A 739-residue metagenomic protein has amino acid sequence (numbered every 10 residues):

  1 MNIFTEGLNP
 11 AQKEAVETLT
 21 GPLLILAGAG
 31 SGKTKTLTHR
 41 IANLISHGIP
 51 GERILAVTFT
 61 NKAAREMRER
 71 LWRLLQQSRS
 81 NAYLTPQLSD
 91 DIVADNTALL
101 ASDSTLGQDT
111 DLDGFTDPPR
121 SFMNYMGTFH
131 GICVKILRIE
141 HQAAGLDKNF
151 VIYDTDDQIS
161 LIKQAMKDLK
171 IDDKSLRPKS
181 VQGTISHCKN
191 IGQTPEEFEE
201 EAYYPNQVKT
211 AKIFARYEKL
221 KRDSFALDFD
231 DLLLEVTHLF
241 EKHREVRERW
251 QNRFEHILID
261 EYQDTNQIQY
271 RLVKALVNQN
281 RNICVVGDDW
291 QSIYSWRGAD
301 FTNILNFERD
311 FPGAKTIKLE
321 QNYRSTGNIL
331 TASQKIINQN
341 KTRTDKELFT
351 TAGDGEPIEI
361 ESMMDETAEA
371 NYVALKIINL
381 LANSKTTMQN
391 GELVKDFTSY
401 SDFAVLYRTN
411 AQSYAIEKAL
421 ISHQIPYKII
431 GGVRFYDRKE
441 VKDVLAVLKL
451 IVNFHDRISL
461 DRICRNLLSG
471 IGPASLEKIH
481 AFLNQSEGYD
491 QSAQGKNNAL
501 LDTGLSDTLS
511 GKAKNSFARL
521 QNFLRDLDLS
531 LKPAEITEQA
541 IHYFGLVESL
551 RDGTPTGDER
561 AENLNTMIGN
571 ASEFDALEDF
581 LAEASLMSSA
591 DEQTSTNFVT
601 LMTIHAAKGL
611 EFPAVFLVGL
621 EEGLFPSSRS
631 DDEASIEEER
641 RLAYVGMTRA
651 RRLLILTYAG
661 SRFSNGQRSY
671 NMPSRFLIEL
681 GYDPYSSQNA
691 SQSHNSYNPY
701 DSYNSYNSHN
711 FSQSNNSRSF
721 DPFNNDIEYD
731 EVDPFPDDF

Functional and structural regions predicted by a protein language model:
M1, Q87-D90, A94-T110, P684-F739: Acidic, low-complexity intrinsically disordered tails
M1-D147, E248, T302, T331-Q334: P-loop NTPase Walker
G7-E17, G21-I25, T36, L55-T58 (+6 more regions): Conserved helicase NTPase motor core
T20-L23, S401-F403, V599: Pre-Walker A (Motif I) flank of P-loop NTPase domains
A29-L37, P312-K315, Q321-P426, V452-N453 (+1 more regions): Helicase P-loop NTPase motor core
I132-R138, W290-R297, R324-S325, I429-V452 (+1 more regions): Short alpha-helix plus adjacent loop in nuclease-associated cores
T155-K221, F225: Coupling/switch/interface segments within P-loop NTPase motor domains and analogous charged loops in nucleic-acid
Y203, S399, Y414-I425, R438 (+1 more regions): Conserved helicase C-terminal RecA-like lobe
